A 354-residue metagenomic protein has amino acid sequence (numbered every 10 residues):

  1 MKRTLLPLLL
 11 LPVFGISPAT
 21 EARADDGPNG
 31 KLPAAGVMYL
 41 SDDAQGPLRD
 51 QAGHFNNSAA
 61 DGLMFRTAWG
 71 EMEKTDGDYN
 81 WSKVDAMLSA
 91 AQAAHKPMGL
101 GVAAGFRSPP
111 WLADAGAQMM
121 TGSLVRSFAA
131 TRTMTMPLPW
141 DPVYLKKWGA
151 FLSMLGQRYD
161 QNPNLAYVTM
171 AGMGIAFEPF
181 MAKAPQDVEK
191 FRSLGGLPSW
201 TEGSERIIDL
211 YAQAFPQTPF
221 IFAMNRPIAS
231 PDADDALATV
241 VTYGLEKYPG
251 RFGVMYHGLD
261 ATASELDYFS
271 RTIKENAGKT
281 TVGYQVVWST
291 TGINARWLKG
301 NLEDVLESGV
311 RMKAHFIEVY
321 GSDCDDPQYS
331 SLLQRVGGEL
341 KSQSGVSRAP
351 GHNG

Functional and structural regions predicted by a protein language model:
M1-T4: Positively charged n-region of N-terminal signal peptides that target proteins for export
P7-S17: Bacterial N-terminal signal peptides
P18-A24: Sec/Tat signal peptide C-region and signal peptidase I cleavage site
P28-G196, Y211, P216-A236, F252-A261: Aromatic-lined carbohydrate-binding surfaces of glycoside hydrolases
Q51-A52, V84-S89, L152-G156, S204-A212 (+3 more regions): Generic structural signal for well-ordered alpha-helices, preferentially at hydrophobic/aromatic core positions
M98-R107, K247-G354: Substrate-binding cleft of secreted/luminal carbohydrate-active enzymes
